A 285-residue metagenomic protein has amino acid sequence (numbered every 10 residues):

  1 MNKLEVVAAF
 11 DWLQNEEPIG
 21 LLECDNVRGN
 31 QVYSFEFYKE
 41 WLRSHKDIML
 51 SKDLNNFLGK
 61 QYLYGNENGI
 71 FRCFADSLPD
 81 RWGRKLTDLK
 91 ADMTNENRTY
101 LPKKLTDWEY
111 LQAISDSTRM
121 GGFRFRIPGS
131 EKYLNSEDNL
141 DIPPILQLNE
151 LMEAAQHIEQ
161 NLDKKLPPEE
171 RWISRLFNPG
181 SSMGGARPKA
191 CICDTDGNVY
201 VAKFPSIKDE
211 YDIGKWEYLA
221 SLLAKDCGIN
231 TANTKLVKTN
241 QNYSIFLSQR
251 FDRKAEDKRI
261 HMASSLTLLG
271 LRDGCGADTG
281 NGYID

Functional and structural regions predicted by a protein language model:
M1-D285: Phosphate/dinucleotide-binding and metal-coordinating scaffold of catalytic cores in nucleotide-dependent enzymes
